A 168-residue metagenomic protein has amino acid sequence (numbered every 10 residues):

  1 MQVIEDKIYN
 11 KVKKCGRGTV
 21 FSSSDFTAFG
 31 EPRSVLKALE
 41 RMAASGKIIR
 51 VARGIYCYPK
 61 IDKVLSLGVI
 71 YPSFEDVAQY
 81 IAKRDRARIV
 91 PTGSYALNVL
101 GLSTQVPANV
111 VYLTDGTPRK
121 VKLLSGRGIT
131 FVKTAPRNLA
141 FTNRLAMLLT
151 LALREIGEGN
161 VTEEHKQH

Functional and structural regions predicted by a protein language model:
M1-Y80: Short beta-edge/loop segments at beta->alpha junctions of small alpha/beta modules that act as binding/recognition
S22-S23, N109, H165: Short coil/turn segments at secondary-structure boundaries
V35, T92-G93, L145: Amphipathic alpha-helical interface surfaces
V51-G54, A87-L124: Short gly/ser-rich loop at a beta-strand->alpha-helix junction or flexible surface loop bordering the NTP-binding
I81, L100, A152-I156: Generic structural signal for hydrophobic core residues of well-folded globular domains
R84: Basic nucleic-acid-binding interfaces
K122-K133: A short, charged helix-loop
K133-H168: Hydrophobic alpha-helical interaction segments
